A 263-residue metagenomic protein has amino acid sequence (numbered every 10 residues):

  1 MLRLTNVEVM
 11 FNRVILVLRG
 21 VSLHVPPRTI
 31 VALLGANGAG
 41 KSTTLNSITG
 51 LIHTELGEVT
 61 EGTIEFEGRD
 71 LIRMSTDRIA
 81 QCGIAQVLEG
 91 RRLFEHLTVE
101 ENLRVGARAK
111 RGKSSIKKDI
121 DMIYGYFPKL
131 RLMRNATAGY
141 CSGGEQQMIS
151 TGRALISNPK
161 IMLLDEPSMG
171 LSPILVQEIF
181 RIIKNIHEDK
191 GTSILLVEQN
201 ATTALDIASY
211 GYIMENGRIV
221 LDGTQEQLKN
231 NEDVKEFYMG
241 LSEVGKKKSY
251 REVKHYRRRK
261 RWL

Functional and structural regions predicted by a protein language model:
L34-A36: The feature captures the beta-strand-to-loop junction immediately N-terminal to the Walker
L51-I52, T63-A80: ABC ATPase NBD Q-loop/coupling interface
V59-R69, I116-I120: Conserved ABC transporter NBD signature motif
A154-L155: ABC ATPase C-loop
Q177-G191: Helical segment within the ABC ATPase nucleotide-binding domain
M239-L263: ABC ATPase nucleotide-binding domains
